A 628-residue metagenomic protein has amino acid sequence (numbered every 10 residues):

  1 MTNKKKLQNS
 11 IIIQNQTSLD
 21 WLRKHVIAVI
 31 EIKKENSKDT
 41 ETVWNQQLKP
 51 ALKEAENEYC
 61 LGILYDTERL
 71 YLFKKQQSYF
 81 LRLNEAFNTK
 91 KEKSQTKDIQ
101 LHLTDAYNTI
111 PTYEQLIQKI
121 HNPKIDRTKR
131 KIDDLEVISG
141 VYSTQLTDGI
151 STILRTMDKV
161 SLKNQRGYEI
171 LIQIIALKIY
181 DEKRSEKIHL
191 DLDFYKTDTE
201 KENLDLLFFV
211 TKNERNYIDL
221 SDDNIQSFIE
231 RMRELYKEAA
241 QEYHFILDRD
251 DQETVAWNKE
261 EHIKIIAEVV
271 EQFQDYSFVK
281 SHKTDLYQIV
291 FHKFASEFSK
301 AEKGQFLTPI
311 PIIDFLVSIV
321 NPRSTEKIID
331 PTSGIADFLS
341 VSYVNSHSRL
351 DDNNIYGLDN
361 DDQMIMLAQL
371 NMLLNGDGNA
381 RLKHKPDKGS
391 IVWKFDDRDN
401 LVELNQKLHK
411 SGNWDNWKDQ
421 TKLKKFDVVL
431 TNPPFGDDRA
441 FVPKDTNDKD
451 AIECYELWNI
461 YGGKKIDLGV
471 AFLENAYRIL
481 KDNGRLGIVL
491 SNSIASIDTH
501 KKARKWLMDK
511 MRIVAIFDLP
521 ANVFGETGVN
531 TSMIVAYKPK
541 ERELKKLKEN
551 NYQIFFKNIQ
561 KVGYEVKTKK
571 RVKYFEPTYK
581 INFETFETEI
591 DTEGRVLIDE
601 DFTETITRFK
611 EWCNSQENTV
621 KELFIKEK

Functional and structural regions predicted by a protein language model:
T2-V29, Y79-F80: Active-site beta-strand-loop-beta-strand hairpin of nuclease catalytic cores that positions key catalytic residues
K4-L7, L22, N36-Q47, V566: Active-site-adjacent loop/helix micro-motif of nuclease/hydrolase catalytic cores
S37-N88: Nucleic-acid nuclease catalytic cores
K38, A106-Y107, Q406-W414, Q420-K628: A conserved structural/catalytic subdomain of Rossmann-like adenosyl-cofactor enzymes
T67-P123: Domain-level recognition of nuclease-like catalytic cores that cleave nucleotide substrates
Y107-K187, S491: Non-catalytic accessory regions of SAM-dependent methyltransferases
A176, Y180-S296: Long recognition/docking surfaces used for binding and targeting
S299-V428, G436, N447, L490-S493 (+3 more regions): Conserved S-adenosyl-L-methionine
